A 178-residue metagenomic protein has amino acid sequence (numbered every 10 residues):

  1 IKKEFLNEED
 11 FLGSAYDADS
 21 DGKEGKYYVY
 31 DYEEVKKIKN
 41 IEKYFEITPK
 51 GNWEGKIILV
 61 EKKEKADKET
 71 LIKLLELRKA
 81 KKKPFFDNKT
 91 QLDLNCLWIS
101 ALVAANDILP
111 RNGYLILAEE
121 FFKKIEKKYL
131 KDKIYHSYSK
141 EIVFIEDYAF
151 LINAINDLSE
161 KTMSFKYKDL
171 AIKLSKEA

Functional and structural regions predicted by a protein language model:
I1-A178: Glycan-recognition and catalytic cores of secretory/periplasmic carbohydrate-active enzymes
